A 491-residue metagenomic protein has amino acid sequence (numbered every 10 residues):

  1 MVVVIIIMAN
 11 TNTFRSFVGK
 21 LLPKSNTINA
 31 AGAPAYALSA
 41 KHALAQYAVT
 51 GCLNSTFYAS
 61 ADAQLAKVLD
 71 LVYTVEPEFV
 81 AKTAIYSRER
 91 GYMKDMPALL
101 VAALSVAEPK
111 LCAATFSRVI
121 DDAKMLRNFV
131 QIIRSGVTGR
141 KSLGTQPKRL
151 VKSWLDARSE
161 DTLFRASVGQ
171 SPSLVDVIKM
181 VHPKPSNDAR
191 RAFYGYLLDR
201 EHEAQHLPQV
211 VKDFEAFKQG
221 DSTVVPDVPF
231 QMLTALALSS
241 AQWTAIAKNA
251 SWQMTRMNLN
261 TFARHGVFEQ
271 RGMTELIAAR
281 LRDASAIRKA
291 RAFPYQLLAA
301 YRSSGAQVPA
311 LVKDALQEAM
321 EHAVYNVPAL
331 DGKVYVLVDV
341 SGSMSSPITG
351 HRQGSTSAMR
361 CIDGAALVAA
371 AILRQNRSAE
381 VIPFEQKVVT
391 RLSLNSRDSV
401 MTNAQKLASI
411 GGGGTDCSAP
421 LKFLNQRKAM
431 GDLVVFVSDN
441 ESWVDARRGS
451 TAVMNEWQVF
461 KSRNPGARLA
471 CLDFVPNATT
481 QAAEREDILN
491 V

Functional and structural regions predicted by a protein language model:
V3-M359, R377-V491: Long lumenal/extracellular ectodomains of secretory and single-pass membrane proteins
D363-E380: Metal-dependent nuclease catalytic cores in nucleic-acid-processing enzymes, especially RNase H-like/related
